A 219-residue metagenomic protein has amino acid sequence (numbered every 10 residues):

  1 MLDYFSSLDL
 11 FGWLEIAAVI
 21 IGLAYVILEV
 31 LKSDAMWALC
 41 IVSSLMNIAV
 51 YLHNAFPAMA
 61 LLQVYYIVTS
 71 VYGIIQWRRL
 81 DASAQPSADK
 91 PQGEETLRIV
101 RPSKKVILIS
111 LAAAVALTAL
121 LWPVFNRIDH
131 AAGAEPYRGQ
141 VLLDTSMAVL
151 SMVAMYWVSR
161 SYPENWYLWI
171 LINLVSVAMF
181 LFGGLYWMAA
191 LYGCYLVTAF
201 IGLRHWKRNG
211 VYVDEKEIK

Functional and structural regions predicted by a protein language model:
M1-K32, M36-W37, S43, L80-K219: Polytopic alpha-helical membrane-helix bundles and their juxtamembrane interface segments in multi-pass membrane
C40-I99: Hydrophobic/aromatic-rich structural module bridging two neighboring secondary-structure elements via a short loop
